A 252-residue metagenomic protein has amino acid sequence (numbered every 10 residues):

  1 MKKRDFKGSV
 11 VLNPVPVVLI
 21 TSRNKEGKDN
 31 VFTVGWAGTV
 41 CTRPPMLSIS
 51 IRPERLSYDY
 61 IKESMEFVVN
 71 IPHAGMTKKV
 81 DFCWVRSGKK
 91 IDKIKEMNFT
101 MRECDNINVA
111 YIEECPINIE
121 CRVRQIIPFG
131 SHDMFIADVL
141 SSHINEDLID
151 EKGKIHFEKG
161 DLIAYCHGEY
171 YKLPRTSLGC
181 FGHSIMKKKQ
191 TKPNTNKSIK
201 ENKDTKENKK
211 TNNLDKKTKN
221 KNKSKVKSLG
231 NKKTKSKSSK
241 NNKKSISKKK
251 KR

Functional and structural regions predicted by a protein language model:
M1-R252: Basic, polyanion-binding surface patches
